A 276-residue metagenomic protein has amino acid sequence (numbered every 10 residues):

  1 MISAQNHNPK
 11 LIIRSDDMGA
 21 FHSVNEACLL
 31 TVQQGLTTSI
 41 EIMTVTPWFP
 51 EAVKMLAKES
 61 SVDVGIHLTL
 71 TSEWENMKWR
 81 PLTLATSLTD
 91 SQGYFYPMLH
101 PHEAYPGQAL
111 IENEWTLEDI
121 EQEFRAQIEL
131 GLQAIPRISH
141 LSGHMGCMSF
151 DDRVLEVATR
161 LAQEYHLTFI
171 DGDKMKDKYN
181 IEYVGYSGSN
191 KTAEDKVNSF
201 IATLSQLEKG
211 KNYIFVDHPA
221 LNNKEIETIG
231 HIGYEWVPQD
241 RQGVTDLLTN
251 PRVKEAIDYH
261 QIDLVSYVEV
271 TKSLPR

Functional and structural regions predicted by a protein language model:
I2-E75: Active-site beta->alpha N-cap acidic-glycine motif
K10-I12, T37-S39, S61-H67, I138-S142 (+3 more regions): Structural preference for beta-strand elements that scaffold enzyme active sites
M18, M43-V45, H67-E73, G146 (+4 more regions): Active-site beta-loop-alpha junctions enriched in small/polar residues
S23-N25, E75-R80, I181-Y183, K224-Y234: Histidine/acidic-residue-rich catalytic or RNA/ligand-binding cores of hydrolases and nuclease-related proteins
C28-Q34, E51-D63, P81-Y94, L132-Q133 (+1 more regions): Acidic (Asp/Glu)-rich catalytic clusters
M77-L110, H231-V237: Active-site gating loops and adjacent loop-to-helix segments of metal-dependent hydrolytic enzymes
I111-D195, I201, S205-E208: Catalytic domains of cell-wall/extracellular-matrix polysaccharide-remodeling enzymes, centered on de-N-acetylation
F169-G172, G233-R276: C-terminal domain-boundary segment and adjacent tail
